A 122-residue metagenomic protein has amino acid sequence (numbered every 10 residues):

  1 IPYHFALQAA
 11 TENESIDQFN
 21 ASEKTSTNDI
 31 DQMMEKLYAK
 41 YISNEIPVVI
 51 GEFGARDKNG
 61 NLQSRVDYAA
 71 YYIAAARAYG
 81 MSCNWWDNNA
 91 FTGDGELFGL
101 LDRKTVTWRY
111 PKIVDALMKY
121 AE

Functional and structural regions predicted by a protein language model:
I1-Y79, D102: Extracellular glycoside hydrolase catalytic/binding regions
G60-E122: Aromatic-rich peripheral "rim/lid" segments of glycoside hydrolase catalytic domains that contact and position glycan
